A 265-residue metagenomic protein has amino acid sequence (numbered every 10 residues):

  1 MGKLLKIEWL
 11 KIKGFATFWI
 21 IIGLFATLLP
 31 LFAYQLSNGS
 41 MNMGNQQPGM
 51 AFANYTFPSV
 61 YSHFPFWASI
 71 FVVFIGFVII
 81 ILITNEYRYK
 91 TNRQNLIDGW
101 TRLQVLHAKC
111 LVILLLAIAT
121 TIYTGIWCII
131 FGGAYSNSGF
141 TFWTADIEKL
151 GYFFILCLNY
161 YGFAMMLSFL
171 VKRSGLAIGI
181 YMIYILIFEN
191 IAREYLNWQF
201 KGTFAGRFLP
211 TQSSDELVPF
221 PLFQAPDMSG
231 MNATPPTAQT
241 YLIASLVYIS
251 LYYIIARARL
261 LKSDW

Functional and structural regions predicted by a protein language model:
M1-A26: Aromatic- and glycine-rich beta-strand/loop motifs that create alpha-glucan
A16-W19, L103, G175-L176: Residues that define the loop-to-transmembrane-helix transition and helix capping in multi-pass membrane transporters
F18, G23-L82, H107-K172, L186 (+3 more regions): Secretory targeting signals
I22, R93, L106, I178-G179: Hydrophobic/aromatic positions within or immediately flanking transmembrane alpha-helices of multi-pass small-molecule
V78-D98, R102-L103, C110: Transmembrane helix boundary and interhelical loop/hinge segments in multi-pass membrane proteins
G175-I183: Alpha-helical transmembrane segments of multi-pass membrane transporters/permeases
I243-W265: Junction motif at the cytosolic side of a transmembrane helix
